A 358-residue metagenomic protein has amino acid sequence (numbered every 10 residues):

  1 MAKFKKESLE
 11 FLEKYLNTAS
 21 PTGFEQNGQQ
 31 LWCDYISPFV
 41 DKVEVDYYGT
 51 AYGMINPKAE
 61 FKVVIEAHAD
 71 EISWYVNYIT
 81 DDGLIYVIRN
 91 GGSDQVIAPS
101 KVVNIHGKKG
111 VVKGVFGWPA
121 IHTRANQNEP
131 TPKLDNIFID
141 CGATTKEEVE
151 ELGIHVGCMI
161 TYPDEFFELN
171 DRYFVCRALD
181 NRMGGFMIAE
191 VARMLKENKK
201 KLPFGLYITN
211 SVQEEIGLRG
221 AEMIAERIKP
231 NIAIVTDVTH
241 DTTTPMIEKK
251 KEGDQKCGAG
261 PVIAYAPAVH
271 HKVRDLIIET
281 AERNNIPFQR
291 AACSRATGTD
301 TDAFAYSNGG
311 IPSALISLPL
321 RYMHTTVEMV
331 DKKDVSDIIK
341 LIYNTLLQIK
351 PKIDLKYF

Functional and structural regions predicted by a protein language model:
M1-F358: N-terminal hydrophobic/helix-forming segments and targeting peptides
